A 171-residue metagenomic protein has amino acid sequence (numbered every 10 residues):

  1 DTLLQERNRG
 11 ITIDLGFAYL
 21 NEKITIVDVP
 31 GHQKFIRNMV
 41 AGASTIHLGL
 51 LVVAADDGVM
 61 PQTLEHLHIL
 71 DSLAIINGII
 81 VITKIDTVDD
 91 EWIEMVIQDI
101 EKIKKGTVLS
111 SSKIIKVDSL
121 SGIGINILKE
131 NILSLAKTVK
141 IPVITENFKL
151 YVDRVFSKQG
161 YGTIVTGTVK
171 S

Functional and structural regions predicted by a protein language model:
D1-R37, I46: P-loop NTPase switch module centered on the Walker A-proximal segment
Q5, I26, R37, V53 (+3 more regions): Short, flexible coil/turn micro-motifs enriched in small/turn-prone residues
N8, V40-S44, A54, H68-D71 (+6 more regions): Signal for well-folded cores of large energy- and translation-related assemblies
G10, D28, M39, L50 (+5 more regions): Residue-level signature of catalytic and energy-coupling elements of molecular machines, predominantly ATP/GTP-dependent
T12, Q33, M60, G124 (+1 more regions): Gly/Ser/Thr-rich beta-alpha loop segments that engage phosphate groups in nucleotides
G16, P30, D56, V155-F156: Anionic group-transfer/hydrolysis microenvironments
K23, V29-K34, S44-M95: Conserved Switch II/interswitch segment of TRAFAC-class P-loop GTPases
K102-S171: Conserved catalytic-core segments of large NTP-driven translation/proteostasis enzymes
